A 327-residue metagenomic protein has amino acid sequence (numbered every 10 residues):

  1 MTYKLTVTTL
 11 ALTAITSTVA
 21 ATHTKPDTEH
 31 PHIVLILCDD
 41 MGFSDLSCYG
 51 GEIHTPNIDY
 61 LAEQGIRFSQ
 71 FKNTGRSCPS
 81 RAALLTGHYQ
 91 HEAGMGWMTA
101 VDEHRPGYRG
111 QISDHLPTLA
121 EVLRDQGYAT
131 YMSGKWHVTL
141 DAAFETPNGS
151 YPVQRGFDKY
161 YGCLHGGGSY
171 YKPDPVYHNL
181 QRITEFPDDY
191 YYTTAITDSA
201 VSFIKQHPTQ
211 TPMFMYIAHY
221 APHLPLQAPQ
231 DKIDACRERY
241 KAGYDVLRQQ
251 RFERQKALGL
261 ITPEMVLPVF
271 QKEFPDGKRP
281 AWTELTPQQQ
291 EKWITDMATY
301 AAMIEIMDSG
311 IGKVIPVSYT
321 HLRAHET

Functional and structural regions predicted by a protein language model:
M1-V7: Bacterial N-terminal signal peptides that target proteins for export
T2, A14-E326: Formylglycine-dependent sulfatase
V7-A14: Bacterial N-terminal signal peptides
